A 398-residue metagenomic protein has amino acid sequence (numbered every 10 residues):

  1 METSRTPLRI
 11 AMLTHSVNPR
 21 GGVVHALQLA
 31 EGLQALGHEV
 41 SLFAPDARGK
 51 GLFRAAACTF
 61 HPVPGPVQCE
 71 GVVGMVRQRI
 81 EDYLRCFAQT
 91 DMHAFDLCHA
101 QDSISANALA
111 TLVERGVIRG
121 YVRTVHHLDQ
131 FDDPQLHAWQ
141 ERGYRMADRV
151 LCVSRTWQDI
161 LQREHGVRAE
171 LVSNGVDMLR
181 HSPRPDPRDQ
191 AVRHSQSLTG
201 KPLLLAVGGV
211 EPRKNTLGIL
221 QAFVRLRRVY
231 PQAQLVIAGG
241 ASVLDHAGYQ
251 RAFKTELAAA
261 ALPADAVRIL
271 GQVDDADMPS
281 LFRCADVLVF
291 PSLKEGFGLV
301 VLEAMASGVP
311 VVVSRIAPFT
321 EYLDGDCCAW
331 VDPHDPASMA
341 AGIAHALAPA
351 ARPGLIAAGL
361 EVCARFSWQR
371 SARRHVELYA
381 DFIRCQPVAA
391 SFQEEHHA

Functional and structural regions predicted by a protein language model:
R5-T6, M12-P19, L27-Q78: N-terminal strand-loop element at the rim of the active site of nucleotide-sugar-dependent glycosyltransferases
A11, L198-K214, L220-F223, V236: Conserved donor-binding/catalytic core segment of Leloir-type glycosyltransferases
A100-S105, V125: Short His-centered aromatic/hydrophobic patch
Y144, S280-A285: Short alpha-helical donor nucleotide-sugar binding micro-motif in glycosyltransferases
Q250-A276: Nucleotide-activated donor-binding/catalytic signature segment of Leloir-type glycosyltransferases, i.e., the conserved
L293: Aromatic "clamp/platform" in nucleotide-sugar-dependent glycosyltransferases that forms part of the donor/acceptor
V301, P310-V313: Short hydrophobic beta-strand element within catalytic cores of glycosyltransferases and related nucleotide-activated
G325-A337, H345-A350: Conserved acidic donor-binding segment of nucleotide-sugar-dependent glycosyltransferases
